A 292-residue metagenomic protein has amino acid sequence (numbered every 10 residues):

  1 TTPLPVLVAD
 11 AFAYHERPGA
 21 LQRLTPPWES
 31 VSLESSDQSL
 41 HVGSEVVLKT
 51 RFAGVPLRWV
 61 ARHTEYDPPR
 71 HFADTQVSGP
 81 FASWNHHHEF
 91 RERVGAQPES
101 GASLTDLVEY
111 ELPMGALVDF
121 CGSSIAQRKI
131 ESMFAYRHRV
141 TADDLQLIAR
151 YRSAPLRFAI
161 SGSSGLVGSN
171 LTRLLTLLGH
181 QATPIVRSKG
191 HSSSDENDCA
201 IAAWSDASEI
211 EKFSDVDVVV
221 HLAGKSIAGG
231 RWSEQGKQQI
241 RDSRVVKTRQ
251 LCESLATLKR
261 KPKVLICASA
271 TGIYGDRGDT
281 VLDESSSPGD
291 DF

Functional and structural regions predicted by a protein language model:
T1-H41: Hydrophobic ligand-binding cavity/cleft-lining segments
Q22, S32-P80, G95-S103: Glycine-rich portal/gate segments that line the openings of hydrophobic small-molecule binding cavities
A73-E131: Beta-strand/loop substructures that line and gate deep hydrophobic ligand-binding cavities in soluble
F158-L178: N-terminal Rossmann NAD(P)H-binding glycine-rich loop of SDR-like oxidoreductase domains
S161, V216-L222, I266-A268: Rossmann-fold scaffold of SDR-type NAD(P)-dependent oxidoreductases
I185-G190: N-terminal Rossmann-fold cofactor-binding loop
A200-Q250: NAD(P)H-binding glycine-rich loop region in Rossmannoid oxidoreductase-like domains and their noncatalytic homologs
R249-D291: Conserved Rossmann-fold NAD(P)-dependent oxidoreductase catalytic core, especially the SDR/UDP-sugar
